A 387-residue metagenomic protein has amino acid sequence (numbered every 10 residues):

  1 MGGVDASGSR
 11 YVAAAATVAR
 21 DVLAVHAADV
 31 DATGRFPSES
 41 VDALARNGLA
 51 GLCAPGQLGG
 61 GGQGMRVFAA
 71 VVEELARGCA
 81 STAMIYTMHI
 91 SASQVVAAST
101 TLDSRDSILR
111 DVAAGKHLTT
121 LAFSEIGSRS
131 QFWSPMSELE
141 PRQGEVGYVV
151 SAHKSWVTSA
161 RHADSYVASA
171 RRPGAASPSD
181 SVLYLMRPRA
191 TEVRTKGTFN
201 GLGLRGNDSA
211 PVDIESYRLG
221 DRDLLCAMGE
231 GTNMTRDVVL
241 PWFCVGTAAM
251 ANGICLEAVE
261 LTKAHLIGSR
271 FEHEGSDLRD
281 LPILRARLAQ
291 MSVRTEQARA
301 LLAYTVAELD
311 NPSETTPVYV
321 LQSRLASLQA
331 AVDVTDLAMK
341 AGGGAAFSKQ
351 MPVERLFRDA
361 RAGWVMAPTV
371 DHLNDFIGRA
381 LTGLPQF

Functional and structural regions predicted by a protein language model:
V4, G8, T33, P37 (+6 more regions): Residue-level recognition of alpha-helical structural elements
A24-A32, E296-A326, M339-F347: C-terminal helix-coil-helix/basic helical segment that borders enzyme active sites and/or dimer interfaces and provides
S38-R46, A50-T158: Glycine-rich flavin
H153-R194: A short core secondary-structure module
S155-A160, L240-G246, G363-M366: Glycine-rich phosphate/pyrophosphate-binding beta-alpha loops
F199-R294: Glycine-rich beta->alpha junctions and the first turn(s) of the following alpha-helix
N252-C255, V259, M291-A298, L302 (+2 more regions): Alpha-helical transition-metal enzyme core signature, strongest for iron centers
G344-F387: Glycine-rich phosphate/cofactor-binding loops in nucleotide/flavin-utilizing enzymes
